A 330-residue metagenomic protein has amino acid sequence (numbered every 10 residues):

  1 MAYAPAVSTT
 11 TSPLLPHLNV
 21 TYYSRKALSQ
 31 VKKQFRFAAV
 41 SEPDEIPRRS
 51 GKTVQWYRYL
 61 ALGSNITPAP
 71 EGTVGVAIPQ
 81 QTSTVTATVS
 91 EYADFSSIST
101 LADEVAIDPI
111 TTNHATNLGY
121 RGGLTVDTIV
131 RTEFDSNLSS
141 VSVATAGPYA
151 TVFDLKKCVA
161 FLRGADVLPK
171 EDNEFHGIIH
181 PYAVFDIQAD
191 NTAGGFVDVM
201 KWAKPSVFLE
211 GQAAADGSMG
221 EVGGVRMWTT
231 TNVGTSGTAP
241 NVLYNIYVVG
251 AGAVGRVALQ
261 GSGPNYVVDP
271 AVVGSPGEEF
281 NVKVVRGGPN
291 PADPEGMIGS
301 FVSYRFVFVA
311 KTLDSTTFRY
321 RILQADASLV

Functional and structural regions predicted by a protein language model:
M1-T88: N-terminal "assembly arms/tails" that initiate or stabilize quaternary assembly in self-assembling proteins
A2-V40, V105, F153-K156, D190-V330: Sequence/fold signature of self-assembling virion shell proteins
P47, P109, A146-Y149, F153 (+1 more regions): Residue-level detector of secondary-structure boundary/capping sites
S50-K52, N173, G223: A generic structural signal for short beta-strands and their flanking turns/coil linkers
W56, Q81-V143, V167-P181, P294-V309: Long, contiguous amphipathic alpha-helices that act as assembly "spine/axial" helices in icosahedral shell and virion
L60, P181, T231: Residues at the C-termini of beta-strands that transition into short coil/loop
G63-T67, D186-I187, G237: Short, solvent-exposed loop/turn elements at domain surfaces
L138-G220: Extended, solvent-exposed, turn-rich assembly/linker loops in the middle of proteins
